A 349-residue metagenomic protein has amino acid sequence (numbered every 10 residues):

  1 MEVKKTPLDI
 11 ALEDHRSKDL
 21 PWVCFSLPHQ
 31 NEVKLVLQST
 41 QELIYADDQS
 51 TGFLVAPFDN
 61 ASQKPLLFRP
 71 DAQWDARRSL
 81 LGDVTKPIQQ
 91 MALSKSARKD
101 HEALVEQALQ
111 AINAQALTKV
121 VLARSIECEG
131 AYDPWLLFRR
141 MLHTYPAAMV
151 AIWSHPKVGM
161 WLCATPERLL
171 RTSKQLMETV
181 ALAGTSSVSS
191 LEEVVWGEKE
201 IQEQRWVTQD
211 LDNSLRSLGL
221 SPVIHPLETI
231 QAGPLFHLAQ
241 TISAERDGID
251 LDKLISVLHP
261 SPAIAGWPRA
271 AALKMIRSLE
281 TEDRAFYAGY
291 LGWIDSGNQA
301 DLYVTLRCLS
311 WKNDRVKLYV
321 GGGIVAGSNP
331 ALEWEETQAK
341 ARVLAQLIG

Functional and structural regions predicted by a protein language model:
E2-P28, V33-Q38, E42-F53, P65 (+4 more regions): C-terminus-biased signal that marks the final domain/tail of proteins
P7, M149-I152, F286-L291: Short Pro/Gly-enriched beta-strand edge/turn motifs at strand-loop
A11, R16-Q30, R124-W206, N298-G321: An anion-binding catalytic pocket shared by soluble metabolic enzymes
L27-L136, E192-E193, E198-I201, L218-V223 (+1 more regions): Non-catalytic accessory segments adjacent to catalytic cores
L54, Q115, L170, Q209 (+3 more regions): A residue-level signal for conserved active-site and pocket-lining positions in enzyme catalytic cores
W74-E106, E129, E178-S278, Q346-G349: Contiguous alpha-helical scaffold segments within structured protein domains that host functional hotspots
T118-A123, W153-H155, P226, A288: Short coil/turn segments at secondary-structure boundaries
E245-G349: Conserved hydrophobic core element of enzyme catalytic domains
